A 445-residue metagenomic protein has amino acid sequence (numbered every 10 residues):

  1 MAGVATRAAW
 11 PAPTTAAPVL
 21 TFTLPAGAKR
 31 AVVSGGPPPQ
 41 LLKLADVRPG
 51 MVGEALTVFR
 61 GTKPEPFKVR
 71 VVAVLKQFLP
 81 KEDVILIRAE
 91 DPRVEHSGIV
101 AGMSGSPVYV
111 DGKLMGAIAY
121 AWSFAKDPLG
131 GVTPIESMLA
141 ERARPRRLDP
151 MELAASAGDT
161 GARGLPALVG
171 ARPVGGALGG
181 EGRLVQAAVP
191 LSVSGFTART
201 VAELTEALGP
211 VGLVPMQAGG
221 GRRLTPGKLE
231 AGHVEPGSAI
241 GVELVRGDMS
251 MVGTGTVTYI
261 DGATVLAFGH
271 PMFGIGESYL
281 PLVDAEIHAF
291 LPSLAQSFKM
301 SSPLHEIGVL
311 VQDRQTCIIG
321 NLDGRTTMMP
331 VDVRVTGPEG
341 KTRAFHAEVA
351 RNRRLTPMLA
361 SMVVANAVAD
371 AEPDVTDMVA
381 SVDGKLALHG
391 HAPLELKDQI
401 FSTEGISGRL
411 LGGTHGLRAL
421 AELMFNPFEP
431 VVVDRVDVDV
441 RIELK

Functional and structural regions predicted by a protein language model:
M1-A8: Sec-dependent N-terminal signal peptides
A8-K445: Terminal presequence/propeptide segments associated with secretion/organelle targeting and zymogen/polyprotein
